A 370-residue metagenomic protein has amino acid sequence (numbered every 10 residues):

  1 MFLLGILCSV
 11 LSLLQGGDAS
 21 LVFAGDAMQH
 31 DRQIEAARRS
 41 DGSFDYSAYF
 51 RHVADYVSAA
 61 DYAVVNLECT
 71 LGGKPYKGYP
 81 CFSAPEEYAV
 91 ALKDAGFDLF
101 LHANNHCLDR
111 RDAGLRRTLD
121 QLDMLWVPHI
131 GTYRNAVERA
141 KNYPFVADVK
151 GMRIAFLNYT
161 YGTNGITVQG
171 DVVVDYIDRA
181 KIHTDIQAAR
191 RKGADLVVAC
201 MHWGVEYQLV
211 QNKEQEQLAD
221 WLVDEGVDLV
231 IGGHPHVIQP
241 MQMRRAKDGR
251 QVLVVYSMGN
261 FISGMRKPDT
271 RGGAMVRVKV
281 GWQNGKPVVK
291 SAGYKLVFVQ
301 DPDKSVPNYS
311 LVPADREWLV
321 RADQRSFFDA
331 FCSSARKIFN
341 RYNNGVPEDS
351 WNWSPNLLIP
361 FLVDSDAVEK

Functional and structural regions predicted by a protein language model:
L4-G16: Hydrophobic h-region of N-terminal signal peptides that target proteins for export in Gram-negative bacteria
L13-K370: Acidic, metal/ion-coordinating pockets
